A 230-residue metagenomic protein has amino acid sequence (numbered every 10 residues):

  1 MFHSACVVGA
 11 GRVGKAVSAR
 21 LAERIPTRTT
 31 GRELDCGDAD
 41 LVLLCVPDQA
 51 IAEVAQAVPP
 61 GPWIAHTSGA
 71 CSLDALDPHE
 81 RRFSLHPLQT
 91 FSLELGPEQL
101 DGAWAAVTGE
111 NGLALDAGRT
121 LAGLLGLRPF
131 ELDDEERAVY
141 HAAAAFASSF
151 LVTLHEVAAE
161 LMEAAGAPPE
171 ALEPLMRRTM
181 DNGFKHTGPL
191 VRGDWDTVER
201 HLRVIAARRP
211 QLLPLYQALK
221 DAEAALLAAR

Functional and structural regions predicted by a protein language model:
M1-D38: NAD(P)+-binding Rossmann beta1-loop-alpha1 motif at the extreme N-terminus of oxidoreductases
F2-S4, G61, G102: Phosphate-coordination loops involved in phosphoryl transfer and adenosine-cofactor binding
A5-V7, L44, V107: Hydrophobic Val/Ile/Leu positions in short beta-strands of Rossmann-like dinucleotide-binding domains
K15-A19, R32-G96: Rossmann-like NAD(P)(H) cofactor-binding subdomain of soluble oxidoreductases
V17, R24, P97-D181: Internal alpha-helical scaffold of NAD(P)-dependent oxidoreductase catalytic cores
R81-F83, L88-Q99, E110-N111, A164 (+1 more regions): Predominantly flavin-linked oxidoreductase catalytic cores and closely associated redox partners
E170-R230: NAD(P)-dependent Rossmann-like dehydrogenase/reductase catalytic/cofactor-binding core
